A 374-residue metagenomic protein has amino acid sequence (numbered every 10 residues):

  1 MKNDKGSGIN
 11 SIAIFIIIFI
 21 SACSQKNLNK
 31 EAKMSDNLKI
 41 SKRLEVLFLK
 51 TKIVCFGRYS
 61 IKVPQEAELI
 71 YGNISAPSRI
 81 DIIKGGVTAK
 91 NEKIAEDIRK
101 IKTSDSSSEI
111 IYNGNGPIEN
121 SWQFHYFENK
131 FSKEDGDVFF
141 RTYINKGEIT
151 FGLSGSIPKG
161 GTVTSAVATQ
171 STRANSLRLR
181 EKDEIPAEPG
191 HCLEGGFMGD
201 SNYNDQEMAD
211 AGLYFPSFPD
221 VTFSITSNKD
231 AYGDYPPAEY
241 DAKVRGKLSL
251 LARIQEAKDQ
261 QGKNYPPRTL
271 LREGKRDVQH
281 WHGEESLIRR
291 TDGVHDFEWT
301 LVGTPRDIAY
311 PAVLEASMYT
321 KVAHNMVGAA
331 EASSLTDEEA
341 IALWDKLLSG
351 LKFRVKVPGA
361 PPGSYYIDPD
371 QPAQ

Functional and structural regions predicted by a protein language model:
K2-I12: Bacterial N-terminal signal peptides that target proteins for export
S21-A22: C-terminal motif of bacterial Sec signal peptides marking the signal peptidase cleavage site
N27-S41, G363-Y365: Short, low-complexity, disordered segments immediately C-terminal to signal peptides in bacterial exported proteins
S41-I53, P64-G152: Post-signal peptide N-terminal segment of secreted/secretory-pathway proteins
A67, L153-G195, A316-Q374: Surface-exposed amphipathic alpha-helical segments
K100-K146, P236-A309: Signature of long, low-cysteine stretches enriched in small and polar/charged residues
V138-K159, E298-A329: A short, solvent-exposed beta-edge/loop patch
G161-W281: Acidic, serine/threonine- and glycine-rich low-complexity intrinsically disordered segments that serve as flexible
